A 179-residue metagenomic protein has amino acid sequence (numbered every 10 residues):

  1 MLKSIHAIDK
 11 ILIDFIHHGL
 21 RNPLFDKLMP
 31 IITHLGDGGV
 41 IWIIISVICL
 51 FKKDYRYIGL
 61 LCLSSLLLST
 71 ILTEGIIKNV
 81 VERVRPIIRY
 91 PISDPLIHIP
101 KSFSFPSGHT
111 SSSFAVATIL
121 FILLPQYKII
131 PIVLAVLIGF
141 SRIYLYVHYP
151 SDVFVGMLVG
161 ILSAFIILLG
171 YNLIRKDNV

Functional and structural regions predicted by a protein language model:
M1-V40, E74-S102: N-terminal transmembrane-helix/juxtamembrane module of multi-pass inner/ER membrane proteins
H18-N22, H34-G38, K53, L123-Q126 (+1 more regions): Membrane-interface junctions
N22, G38-G39, L66, T70 (+1 more regions): Transmembrane alpha-helical core positions of polytopic small-molecule transporters
K27, I31, V40, L61 (+2 more regions): Alpha-helical transmembrane segments of integral membrane proteins
I45, F51, S93-V179: Membrane-embedded catalytic cores of phosphoryl/pyrophosphoryl-handling enzymes
I45-I71: Interfacial segments of alpha-helical transmembrane regions
S64-V80, I129-S141: Small-polar-interrupted transmembrane alpha-helices in polytopic inner-membrane proteins
